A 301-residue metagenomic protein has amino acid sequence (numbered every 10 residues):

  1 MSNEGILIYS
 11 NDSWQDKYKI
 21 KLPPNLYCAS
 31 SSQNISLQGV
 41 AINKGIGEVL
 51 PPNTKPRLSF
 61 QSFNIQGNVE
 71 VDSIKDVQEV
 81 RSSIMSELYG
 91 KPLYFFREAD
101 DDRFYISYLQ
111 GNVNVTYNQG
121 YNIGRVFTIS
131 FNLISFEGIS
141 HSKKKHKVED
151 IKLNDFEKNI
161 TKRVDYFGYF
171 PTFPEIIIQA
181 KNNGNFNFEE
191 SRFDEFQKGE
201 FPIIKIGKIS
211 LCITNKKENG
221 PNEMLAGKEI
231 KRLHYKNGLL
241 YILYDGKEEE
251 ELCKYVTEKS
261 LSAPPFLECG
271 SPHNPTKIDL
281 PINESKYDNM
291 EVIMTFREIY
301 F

Functional and structural regions predicted by a protein language model:
M1-N43: Polar/acidic, low-complexity leader/linker segments enriched in S/T/G and N/D
L7, N68-N114: Short, acidic/charged, Gly/Pro-enriched secondary-structure junctions
C28-S30, Y94-I139: Short beta-strand and beta-hairpin "edge-sheet" elements
L37-I46, P52-L58: Compositionally biased P/S/T/G-rich terminal and signal peptide-adjacent segments that lie outside catalytic cores
L50-K75, I123-G138: Oligomerization/assembly interface segments of phage tail-like spikes and tubes
F60, G90, H273-K277: Extracellular Ig-like/FN3 beta-sandwich strand-entry sites
V69-V71, V113-V115, L133-E137, A180-N182 (+2 more regions): Beta-strand elements of well-folded, non-transmembrane domains
K144-F301: Intrinsically disordered, low-complexity segments enriched in serine, threonine, and glycine
